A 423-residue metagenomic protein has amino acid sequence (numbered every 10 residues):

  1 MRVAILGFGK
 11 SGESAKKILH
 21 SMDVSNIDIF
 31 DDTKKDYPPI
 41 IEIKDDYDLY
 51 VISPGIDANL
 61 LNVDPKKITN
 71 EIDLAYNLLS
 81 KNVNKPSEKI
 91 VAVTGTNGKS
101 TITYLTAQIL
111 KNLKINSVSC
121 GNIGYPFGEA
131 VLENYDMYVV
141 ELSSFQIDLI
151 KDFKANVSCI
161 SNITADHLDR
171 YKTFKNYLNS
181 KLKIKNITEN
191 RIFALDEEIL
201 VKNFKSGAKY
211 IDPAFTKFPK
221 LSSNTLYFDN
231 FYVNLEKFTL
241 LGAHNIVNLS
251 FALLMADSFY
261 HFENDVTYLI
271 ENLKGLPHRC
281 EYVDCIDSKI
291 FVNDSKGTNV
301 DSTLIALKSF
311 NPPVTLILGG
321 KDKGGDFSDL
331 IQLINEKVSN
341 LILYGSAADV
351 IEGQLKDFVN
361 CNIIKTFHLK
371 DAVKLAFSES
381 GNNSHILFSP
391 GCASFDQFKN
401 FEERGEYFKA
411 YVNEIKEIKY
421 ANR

Functional and structural regions predicted by a protein language model:
M1-R2, L6-A92, L113, E271 (+3 more regions): Short, basic phosphate-binding NTP loop
I18, L235-S339: Nucleotide phosphate-binding/pyrophosphate-handling subdomain across enzymes that bind or process nucleotide phosphates
D28-D31, I192-D196, I317-L318, K337-S346: Short internal beta-strands
A92-Y104: Glycine-rich phosphate-binding P-loop
T101-N116: A conserved segment at the C-terminal end of the G1
I115-P126: Short beta-strand-centered segment that lines the nucleotide-binding/catalytic pocket of NTP-utilizing
E133-N203, G207-Y210, S222, Y232-L240 (+1 more regions): Flexible active-site lid/hinge loop adjacent to a nucleotide/diphosphate and Mg2+-phosphate binding pocket
S328-S384, N422-R423: C-terminal helical cap/extension that packs against the catalytic core of soluble nucleotide-cofactor enzymes
